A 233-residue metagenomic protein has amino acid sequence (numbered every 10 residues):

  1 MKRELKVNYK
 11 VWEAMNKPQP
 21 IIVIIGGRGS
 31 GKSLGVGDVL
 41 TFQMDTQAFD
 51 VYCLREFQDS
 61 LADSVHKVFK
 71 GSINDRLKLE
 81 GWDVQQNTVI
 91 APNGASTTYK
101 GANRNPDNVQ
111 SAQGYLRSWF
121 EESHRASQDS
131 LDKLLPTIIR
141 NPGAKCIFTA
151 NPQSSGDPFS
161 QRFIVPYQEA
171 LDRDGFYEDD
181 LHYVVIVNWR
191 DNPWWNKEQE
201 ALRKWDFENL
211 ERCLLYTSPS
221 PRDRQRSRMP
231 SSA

Functional and structural regions predicted by a protein language model:
M1-S218, R222: Short, flexible loop motifs at catalytic/binding sites
P221-D223, S227-A233: Positively charged, low-complexity/disordered segments
